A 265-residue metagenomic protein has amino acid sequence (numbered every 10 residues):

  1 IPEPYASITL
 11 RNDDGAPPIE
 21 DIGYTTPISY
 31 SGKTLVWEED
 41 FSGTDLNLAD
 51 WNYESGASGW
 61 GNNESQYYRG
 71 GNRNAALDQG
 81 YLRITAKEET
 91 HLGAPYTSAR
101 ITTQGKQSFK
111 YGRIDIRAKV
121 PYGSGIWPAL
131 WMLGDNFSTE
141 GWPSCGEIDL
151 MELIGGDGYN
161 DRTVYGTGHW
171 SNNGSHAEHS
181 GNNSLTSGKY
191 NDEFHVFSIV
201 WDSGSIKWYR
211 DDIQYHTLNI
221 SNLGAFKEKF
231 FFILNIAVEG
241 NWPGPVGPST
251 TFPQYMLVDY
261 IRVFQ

Functional and structural regions predicted by a protein language model:
I1-A16: Beta-rich interaction/scaffold domains
A16-Q265: GH16 jelly-roll
